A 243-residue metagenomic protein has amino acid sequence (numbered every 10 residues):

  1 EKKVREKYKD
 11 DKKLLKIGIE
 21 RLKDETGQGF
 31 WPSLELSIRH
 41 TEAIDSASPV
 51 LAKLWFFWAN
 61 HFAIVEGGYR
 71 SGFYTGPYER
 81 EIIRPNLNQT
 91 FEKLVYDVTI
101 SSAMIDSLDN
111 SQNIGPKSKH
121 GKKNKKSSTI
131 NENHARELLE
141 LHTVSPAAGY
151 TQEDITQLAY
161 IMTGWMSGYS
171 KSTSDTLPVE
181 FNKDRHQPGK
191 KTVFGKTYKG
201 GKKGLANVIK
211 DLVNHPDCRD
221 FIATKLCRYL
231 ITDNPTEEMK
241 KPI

Functional and structural regions predicted by a protein language model:
R5-Y8, L14-R21, L36-R39, S71-I243: Active-site substrate-binding loop specific to GH73 endo-beta-N-acetylglucosaminidase modules in bacterial autolysins
R21-G27, L34-V50, F56: Structured, charged N-terminal subsegments at the starts of enzyme catalytic cores and at intra-chain domain/subunit
W31, W55-W58, W165: A residue-identity detector for tryptophan
H61: Cleft-lining beta-strand/loop regions that shape enzyme active-site pockets
V65: Mobile, glycine- and charge-enriched loop segments and immediately flanking short secondary-structure elements within
